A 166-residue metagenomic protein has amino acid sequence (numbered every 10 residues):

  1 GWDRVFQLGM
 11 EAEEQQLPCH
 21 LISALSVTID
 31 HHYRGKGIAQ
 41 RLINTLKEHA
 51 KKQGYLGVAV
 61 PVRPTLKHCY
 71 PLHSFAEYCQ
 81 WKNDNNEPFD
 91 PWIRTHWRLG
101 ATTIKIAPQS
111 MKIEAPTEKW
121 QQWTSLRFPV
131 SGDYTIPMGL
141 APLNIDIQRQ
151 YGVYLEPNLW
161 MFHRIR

Functional and structural regions predicted by a protein language model:
G1-S26, P64-F89, A107-S125, V130-V153: Conserved acyl-donor/pantetheine-binding loop and adjacent beta-alpha core of acyl/acetyltransferases and related
I29, R34-K52, V58-V60: Conserved acetyl-CoA-binding loop-helix of GNAT-fold acetyltransferases
A59, K105-A107: Residues embedded in well-ordered beta-strands within globular domains across many folds
F75, W97-K105: Conserved acetyl-CoA-binding loop of GNAT-fold acetyltransferases
D90-R98: Short alpha-helix
L155-W160: Short hydrophobic/aromatic beta-strand or adjacent loop that forms the aromatic wall/cage of a ligand/substrate-binding
F162-R166: Short beta-strand-to-coil "C-cap" segments at the C-terminal boundary of structured domains/repeats, marking
